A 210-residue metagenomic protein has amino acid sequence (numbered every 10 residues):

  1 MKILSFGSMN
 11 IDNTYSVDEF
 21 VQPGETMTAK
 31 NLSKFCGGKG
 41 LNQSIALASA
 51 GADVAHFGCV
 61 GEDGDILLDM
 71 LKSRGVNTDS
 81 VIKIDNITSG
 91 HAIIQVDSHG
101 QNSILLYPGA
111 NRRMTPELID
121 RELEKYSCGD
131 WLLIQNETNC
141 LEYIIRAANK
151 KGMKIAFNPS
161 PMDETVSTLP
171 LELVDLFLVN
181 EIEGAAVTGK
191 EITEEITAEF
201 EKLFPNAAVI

Functional and structural regions predicted by a protein language model:
M1-P23: Positively charged, low-complexity intrinsically disordered leader regions
K2, D130-W131, L176: Structural motif
I3, P23-H91, S98: Substrate-binding N-lobe of the ribokinase-like
S8, G58-E62, V96-S98, Y107 (+1 more regions): Cofactor-binding loop segments of dinucleotide-utilizing enzymes, especially the Rossmann-like FAD- and NAD(P)+-binding
H56, S80-I84, I94-W131: Conserved phosphate-binding/catalytic loop of the ribokinase/pfkB sugar-kinase fold
G64, L141-E142, D163-S167: Short, well-ordered alpha-helical microsegments
S127, E142-I155: Glycosyltransferases and closely related glycan-assembly transferases that use nucleotide-activated donors
K151-A156, S160-I210: Conserved phosphate/ATP/ADP-binding segment of small-molecule kinases
